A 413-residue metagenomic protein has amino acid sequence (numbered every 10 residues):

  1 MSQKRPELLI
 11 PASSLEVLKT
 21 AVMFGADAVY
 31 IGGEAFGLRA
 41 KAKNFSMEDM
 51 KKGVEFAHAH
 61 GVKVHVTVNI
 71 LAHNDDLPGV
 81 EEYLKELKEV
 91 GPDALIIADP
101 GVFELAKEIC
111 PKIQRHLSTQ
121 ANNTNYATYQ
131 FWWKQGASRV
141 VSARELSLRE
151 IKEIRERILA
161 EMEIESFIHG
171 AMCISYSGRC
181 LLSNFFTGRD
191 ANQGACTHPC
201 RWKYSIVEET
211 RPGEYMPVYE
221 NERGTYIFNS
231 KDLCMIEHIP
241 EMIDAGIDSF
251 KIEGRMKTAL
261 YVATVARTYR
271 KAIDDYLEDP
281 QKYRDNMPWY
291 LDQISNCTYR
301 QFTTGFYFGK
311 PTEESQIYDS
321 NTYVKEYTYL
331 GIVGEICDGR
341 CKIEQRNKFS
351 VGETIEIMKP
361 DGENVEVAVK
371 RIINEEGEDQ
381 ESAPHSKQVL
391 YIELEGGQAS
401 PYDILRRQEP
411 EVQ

Functional and structural regions predicted by a protein language model:
M1-A12, V17-M23, A28-I31, A35 (+8 more regions): Surface-exposed amphipathic alpha-helical tracts and adjacent flexible/coil segments at the periphery of soluble enzymes
R39-F56: Glycine-rich, positively charged N-terminal anion/phosphate-binding segment
K41, T119-Q120, S142, Y226: Alpha-helix capping and helix-loop boundary segments enriched in small/acidic/polar residues
V66-V68, I97, L117-T119: Short beta-strand elements of ligand-binding domains
P78, I113-Y126: Gly/Gly-Pro- and Ser/Thr-rich, intrinsically disordered tail segments characteristic of DNA damage-repair and tolerance
G101-V102: Alpha-helix capping/helix-boundary segments
C110: Conserved phosphotransfer cores of two-component systems
